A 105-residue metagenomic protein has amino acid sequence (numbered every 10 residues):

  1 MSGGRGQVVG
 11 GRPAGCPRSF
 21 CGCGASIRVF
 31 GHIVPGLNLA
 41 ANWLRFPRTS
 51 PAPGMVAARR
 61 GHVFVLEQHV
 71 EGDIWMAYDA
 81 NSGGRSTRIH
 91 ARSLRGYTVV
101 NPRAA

Functional and structural regions predicted by a protein language model:
M1-H69: Secreted/periplasmic proteins that engage bacterial cell-wall peptidoglycan
R5-G11, H69-A105: Aromatic- and glycine-rich peptidoglycan recognition patches
